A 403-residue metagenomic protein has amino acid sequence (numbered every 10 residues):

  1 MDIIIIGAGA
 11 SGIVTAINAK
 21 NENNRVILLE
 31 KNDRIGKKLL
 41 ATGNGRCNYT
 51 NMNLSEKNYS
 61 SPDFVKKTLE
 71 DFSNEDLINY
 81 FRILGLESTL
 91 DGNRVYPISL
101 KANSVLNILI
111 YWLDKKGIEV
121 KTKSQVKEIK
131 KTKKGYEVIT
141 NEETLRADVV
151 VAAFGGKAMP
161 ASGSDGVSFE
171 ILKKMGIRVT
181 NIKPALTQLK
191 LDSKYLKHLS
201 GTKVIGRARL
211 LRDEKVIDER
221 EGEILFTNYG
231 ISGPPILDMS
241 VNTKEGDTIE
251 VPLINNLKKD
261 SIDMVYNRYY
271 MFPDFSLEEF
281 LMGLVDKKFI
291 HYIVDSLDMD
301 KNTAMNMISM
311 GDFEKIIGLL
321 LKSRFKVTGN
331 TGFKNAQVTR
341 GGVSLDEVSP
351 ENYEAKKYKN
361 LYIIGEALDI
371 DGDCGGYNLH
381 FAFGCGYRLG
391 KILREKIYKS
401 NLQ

Functional and structural regions predicted by a protein language model:
D2-L28, L389-R394: N-terminal Rossmann-like FAD-binding beta1-loop-alpha1 element of flavoenzymes
I4-I6, L29, V126, T144-A161 (+3 more regions): Short hydrophobic core segments
R34-I35, L40-A41, Y49-E56, E87 (+2 more regions): An anion/pyrophosphate-binding glycine-rich loop and adjacent beta-alpha core in soluble alpha-beta enzymes
N44-G92: Glycine-rich active-site loop/strand segments that organize a redox cofactor
V65-S73, G92-Y111, M159-S164, K194 (+1 more regions): Short beta-strand to alpha-helix junction loop
D71-V149: Feature captures the FAD/FMN-dependent oxidoreductase FAD-binding
T122, Y292-D371: A glycine-rich dinucleotide-binding beta-alpha-beta segment and adjacent secondary-structure elements that constitute
V149-Y195: Glycine-rich loop(s) and the adjacent beta-strand/alpha-helix scaffold that form part
